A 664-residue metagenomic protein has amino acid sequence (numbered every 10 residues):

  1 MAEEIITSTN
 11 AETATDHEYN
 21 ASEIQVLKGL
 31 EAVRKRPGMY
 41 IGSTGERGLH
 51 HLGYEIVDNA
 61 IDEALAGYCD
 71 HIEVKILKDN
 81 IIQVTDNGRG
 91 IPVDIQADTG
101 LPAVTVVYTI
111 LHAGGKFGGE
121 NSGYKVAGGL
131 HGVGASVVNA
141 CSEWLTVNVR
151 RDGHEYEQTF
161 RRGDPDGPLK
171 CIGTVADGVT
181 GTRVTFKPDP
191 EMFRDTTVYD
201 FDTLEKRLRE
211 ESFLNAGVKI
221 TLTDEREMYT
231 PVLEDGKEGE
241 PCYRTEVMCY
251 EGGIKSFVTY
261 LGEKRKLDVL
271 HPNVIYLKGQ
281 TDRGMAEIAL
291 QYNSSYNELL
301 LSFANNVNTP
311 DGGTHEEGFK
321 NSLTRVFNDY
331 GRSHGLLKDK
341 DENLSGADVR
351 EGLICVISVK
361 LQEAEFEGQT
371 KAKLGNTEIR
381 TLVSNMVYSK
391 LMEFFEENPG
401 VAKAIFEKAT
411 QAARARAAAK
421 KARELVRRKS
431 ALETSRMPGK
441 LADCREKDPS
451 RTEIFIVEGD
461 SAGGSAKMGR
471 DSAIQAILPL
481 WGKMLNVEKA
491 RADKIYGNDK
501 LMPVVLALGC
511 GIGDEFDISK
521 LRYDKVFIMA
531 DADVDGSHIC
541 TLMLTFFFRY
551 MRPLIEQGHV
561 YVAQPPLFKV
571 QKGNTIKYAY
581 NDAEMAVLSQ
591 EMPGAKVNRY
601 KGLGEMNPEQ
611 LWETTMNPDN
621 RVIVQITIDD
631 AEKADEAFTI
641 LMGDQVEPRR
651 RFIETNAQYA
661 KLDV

Functional and structural regions predicted by a protein language model:
M1-S22, L30, Y54, D62-A64 (+11 more regions): GHKL-family ATPase ATP-binding module
K35-Y54, K125: Conserved short strand/loop->alpha-helix "switch" segment adjacent to the catalytic nucleotide/phosphoryl-transfer site
G90-I95: A short glycine-centered beta->alpha linker in the GHKL/HATPase_c
Q96-A97, V104: Short adenine-binding "F-helix/F-box" segment of the Bergerat
R414-E433, D448-E453, G464, M468-R470 (+1 more regions): C-terminal interaction appendages of subunits in large macromolecular complexes
